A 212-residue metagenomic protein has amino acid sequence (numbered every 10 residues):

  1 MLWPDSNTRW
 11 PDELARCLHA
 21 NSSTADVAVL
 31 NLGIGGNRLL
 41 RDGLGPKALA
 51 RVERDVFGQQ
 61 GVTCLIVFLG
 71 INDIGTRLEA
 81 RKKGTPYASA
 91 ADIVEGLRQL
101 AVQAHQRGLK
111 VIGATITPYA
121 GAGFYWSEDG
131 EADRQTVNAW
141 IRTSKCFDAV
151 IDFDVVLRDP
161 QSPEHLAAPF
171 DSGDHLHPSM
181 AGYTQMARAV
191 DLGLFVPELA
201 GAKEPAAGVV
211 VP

Functional and structural regions predicted by a protein language model:
M1-G35, L40, L44-G45, L49-G61: Serine-esterase "nucleophile elbow" of acetyl-processing enzymes
T8, D12, R16, A50 (+8 more regions): Solvent-exposed, polar/charged alpha-helical surfaces in well-ordered, non-transmembrane soluble domains, broadly
A15, H19-S23, F57-G61, G70 (+3 more regions): Sec-exported extracytoplasmic/periplasmic mature domains
A25, K47-V62, I71-I74, Y119-A122 (+2 more regions): Extracellular glycan-modifying ectodomains
V27-G33, T63-F68, K110-T115, A149-D152 (+1 more regions): Structural recognition of the beta-strand scaffold that forms the well-ordered cores of secreted hydrolase catalytic
G43-L44, K82-A91, A122-S127, D174-H175: The substrate-binding groove and active-site-proximal loops of carbohydrate-active enzymes, especially glycoside
V52, G70-T76, K82-L97, H105 (+2 more regions): C-terminal soluble interaction/assembly domains
G75-R77, I116-P212: Catalytic His-Asp segment of secreted/periplasmic serine-dependent ester chemistry enzymes
